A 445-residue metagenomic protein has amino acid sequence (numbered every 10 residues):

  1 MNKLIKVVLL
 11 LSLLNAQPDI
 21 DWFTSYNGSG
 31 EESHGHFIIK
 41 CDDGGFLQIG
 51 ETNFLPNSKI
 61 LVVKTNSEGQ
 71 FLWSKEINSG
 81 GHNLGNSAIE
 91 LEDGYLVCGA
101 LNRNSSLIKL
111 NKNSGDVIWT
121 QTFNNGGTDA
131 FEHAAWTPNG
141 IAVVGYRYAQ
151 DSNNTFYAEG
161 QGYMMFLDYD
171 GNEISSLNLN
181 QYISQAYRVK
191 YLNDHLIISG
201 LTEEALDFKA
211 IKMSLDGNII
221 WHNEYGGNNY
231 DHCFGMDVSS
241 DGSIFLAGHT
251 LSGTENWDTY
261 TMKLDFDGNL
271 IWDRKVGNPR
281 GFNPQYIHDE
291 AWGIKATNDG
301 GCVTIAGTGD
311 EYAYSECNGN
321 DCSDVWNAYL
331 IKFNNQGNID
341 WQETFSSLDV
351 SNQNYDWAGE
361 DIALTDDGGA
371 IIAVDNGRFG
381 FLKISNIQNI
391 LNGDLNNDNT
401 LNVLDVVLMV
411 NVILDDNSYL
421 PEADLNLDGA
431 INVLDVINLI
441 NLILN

Functional and structural regions predicted by a protein language model:
M1-N2, I211, I331, L427 (+1 more regions): Compositionally biased, low-complexity segments enriched in small residues
N2, K6, D207, Q388-N389 (+1 more regions): Generic hydrophobic-segment detector
K3-A16: Sec-dependent N-terminal signal peptides
Q17-I390: A sequence-level/structural motif corresponding to short, flexible coil/turn segments enriched in small polar residues
I387-N445: Cellulosome-associated attachment modules in secreted, modular CAZymes
